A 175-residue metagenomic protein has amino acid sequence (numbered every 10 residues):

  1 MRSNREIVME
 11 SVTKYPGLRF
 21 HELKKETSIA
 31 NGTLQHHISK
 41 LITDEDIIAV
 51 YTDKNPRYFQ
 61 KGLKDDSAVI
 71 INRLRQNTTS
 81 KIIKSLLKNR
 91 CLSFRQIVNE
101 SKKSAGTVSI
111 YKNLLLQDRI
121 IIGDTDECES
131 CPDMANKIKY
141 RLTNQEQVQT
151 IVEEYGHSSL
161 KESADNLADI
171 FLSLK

Functional and structural regions predicted by a protein language model:
M1-R2, E6-K14, K40, L63 (+4 more regions): Long, low-complexity, charge-rich intrinsically disordered regions
Y15-R19, N89-S93: Short capping segments at the starts of secondary-structure elements
R19, I48, I122-G123: Short beta-strand(s) of the beta-wing in winged-helix/HTH DNA-binding folds
E22-E26, Q96-E100: A short acidic, leucine-rich amphipathic alpha-helix
K25, H36, I110: DNA-binding alpha-helical recognition surfaces that contact promoter or target DNA
D46-N55: Short, charge-rich, low-complexity alpha-helical interaction segments
P56-N72: Short, Lys/Arg-enriched N-terminal segment that forms or immediately precedes the first helix of a structured domain
